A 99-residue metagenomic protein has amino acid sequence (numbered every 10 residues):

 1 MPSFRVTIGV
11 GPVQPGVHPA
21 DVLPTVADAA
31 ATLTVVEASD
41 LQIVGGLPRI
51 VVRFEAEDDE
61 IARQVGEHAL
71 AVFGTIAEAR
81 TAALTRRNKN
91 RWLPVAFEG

Functional and structural regions predicted by a protein language model:
M1-G99: Long, contiguous binding/interaction regions
